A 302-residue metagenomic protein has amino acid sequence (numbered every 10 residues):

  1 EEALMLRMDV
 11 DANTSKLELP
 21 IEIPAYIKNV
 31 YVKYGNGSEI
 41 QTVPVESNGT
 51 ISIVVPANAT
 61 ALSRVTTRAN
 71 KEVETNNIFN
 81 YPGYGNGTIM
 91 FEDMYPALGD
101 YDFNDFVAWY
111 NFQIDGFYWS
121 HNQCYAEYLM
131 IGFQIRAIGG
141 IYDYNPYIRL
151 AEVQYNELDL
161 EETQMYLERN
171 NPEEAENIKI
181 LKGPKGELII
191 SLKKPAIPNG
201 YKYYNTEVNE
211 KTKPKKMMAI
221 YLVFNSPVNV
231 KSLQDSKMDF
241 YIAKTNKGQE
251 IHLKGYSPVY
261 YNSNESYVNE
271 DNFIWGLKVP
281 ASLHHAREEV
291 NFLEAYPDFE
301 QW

Functional and structural regions predicted by a protein language model:
E1-W302: Extracellular distal adhesion/interaction modules in secreted or cell-surface proteins
